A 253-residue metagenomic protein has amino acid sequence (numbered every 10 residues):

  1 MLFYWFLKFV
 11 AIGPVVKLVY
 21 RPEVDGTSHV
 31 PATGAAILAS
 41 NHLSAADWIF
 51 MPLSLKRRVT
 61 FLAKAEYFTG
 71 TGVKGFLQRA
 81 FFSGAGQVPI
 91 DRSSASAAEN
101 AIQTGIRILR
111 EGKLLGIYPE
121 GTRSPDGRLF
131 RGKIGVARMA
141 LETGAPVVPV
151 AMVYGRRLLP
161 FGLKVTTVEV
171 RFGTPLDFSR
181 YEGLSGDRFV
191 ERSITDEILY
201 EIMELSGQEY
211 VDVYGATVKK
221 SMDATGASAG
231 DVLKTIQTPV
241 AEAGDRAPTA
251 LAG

Functional and structural regions predicted by a protein language model:
M1, F68, A95, P125-D126 (+1 more regions): A generic secondary-structure micro-motif detector that highlights 1-2 residue hydrophobic/ambivalent hotspots embedded
M1-V19, T71-G86, P160-T167: Alpha-helical membrane-targeting segments
V10, P22-T27, A46-W48, G75 (+3 more regions): A generic local structural motif
K17, V30-A95: Catalytic core of membrane glycerolipid acyltransferases/transacylases, capturing the structured, soluble-facing
K17-V24, A97-E99, M152-V153: Short gly/ser/thr-rich secondary-structure transition/capping motifs
P22, R57-V59, A85, K113 (+1 more regions): A structural micro-motif
G26, A63-K64, G86, Y118 (+1 more regions): A secondary-structure boundary/capping signal
E99-G253: Non-catalytic C-terminal accessory region of glycerolipid acyltransferases and related lyso-lipid remodeling enzymes
